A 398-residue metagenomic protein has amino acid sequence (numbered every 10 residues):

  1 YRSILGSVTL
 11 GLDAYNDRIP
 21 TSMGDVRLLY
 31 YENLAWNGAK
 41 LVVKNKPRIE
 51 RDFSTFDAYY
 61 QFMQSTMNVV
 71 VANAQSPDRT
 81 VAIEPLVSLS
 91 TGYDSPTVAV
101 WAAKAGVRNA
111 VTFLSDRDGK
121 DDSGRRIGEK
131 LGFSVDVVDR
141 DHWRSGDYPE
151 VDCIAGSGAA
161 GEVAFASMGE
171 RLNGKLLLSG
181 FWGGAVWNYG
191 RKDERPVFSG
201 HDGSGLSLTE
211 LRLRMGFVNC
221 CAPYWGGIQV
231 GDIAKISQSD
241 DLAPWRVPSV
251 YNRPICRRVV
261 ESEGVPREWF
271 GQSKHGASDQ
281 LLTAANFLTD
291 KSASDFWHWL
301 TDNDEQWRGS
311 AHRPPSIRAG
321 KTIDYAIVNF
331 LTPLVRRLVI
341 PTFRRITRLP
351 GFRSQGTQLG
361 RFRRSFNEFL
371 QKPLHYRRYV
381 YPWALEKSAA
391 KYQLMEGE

Functional and structural regions predicted by a protein language model:
Y1-S145: Cysteine-centered catalytic environments shared across enzyme families
L34-N37, R171, Y224: Short, well-ordered beta-strand micro-motif
F62-S65, Y93, T97, G119-S123 (+6 more regions): Generic recognition of stable, solvent-exposed alpha-helical segments in well-folded globular domains
E84-V87, L176-G180, V260: Short glycine-rich phosphate-binding loop at a beta-alpha junction
D116-L176, F181-N219, I233-V247: ATP-dependent adenylate-handling ligase core
A185-Y189, E194-R195, R313-P314, T347 (+1 more regions): C-terminal nuclease/phosphodiesterase catalytic domains that cleave nucleic-acid phosphodiester bonds
H201-I346, G397: Mid-to-C-terminal catalytic subdomains of enzymes that bind/position adenosyl phosphate moieties or nucleic-acid
L349-E398: C-terminal non-catalytic accessory extensions
